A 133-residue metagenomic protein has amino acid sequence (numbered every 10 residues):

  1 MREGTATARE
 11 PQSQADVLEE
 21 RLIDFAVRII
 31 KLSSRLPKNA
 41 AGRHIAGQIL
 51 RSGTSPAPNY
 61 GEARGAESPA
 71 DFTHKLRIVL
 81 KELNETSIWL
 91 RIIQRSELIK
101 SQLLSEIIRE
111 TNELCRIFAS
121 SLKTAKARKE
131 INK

Functional and structural regions predicted by a protein language model:
M1-K133: Amphipathic alpha-helical assembly/interaction segments
